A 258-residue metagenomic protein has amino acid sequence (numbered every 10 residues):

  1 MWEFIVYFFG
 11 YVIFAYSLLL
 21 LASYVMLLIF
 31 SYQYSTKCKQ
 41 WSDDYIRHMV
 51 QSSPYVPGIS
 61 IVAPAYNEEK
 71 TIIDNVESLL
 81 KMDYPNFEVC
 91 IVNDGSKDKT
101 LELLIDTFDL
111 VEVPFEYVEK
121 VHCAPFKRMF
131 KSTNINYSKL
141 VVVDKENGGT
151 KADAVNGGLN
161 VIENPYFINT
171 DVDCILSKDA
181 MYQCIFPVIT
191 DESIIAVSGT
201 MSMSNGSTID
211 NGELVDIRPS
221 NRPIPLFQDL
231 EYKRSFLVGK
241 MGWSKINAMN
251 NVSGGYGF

Functional and structural regions predicted by a protein language model:
M1-S53, K240: N-terminal membrane-anchoring/stem segments of glycan-assembly enzymes
S42-I46, E68-K81, E102, D153: Short, well-formed alpha-helical segments that are part of the catalytic scaffolds of diverse glycosyltransferases
P57-S60, E88: Cell-envelope/extracellular polymer assembly enzymes that use nucleotide-activated donors
E68-T71, S96, S177: Donor nucleotide-sugar binding loop of glycosyltransferases
E77-V143: Acidic donor-binding segment of Leloir-type glycosyltransferases
V113-Y137, V141-D144, T150-A154, N160 (+2 more regions): Long helical/loop segments within the catalytic core of UDP-sugar-dependent glycosyltransferases, especially the large
F167: Short aromatic/hydrophobic "clamp" motif used to bind/position activated sugar donors
D171-I175: The conserved acidic donor/metal-binding loop of glycosyltransferases
